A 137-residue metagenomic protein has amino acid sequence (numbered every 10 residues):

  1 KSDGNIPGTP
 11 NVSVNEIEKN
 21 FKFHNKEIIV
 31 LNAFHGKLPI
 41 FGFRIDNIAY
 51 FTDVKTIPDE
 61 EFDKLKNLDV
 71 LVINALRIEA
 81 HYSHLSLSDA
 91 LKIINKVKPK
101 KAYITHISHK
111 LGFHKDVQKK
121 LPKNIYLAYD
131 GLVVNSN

Functional and structural regions predicted by a protein language model:
K1-F51, E60, D116-N137: Binuclear metal-dependent hydrolase catalytic cores
N32, K55, L76-R77: Short glycine-/small-residue-rich Rossmann-like dinucleotide-binding loops
R44-F51, V72-H81: Acidic/glycine-enriched edge-of-secondary-structure segments
P58-V70, R77-N137: Binuclear metal-ion centers of metallo-dependent hydrolases, dominated by the metallo-beta-lactamase
